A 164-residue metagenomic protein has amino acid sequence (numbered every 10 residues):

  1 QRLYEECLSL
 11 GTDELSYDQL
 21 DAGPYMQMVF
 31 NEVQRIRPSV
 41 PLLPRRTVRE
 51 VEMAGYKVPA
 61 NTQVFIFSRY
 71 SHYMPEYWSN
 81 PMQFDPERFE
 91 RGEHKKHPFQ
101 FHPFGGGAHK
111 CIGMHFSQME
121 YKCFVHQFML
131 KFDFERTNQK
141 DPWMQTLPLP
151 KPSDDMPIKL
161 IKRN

Functional and structural regions predicted by a protein language model:
Q1-E5, V58-N61: Classical protein tyrosine phosphatase
D13-A54, P75: Conserved cytochrome P450 K-helix E-x-x-R motif and the immediately C-terminal K′/meander segment
S16-P24, H109-H115, T146-L149: Conserved, non-catalytic sequence blocks in retroelement Pol enzymes and Pol-derived host proteins
I66-E93: Conserved cytochrome P450 K-helix/beta-meander segment immediately N-terminal to the heme-binding cysteine loop
S68, Y121, I158-L160: Hydrophobic, repeat-rich solenoid/adaptor surfaces of innate immune receptors and signaling proteins
G92-F101: Active-site-adjacent bridging/hinge elements
H97, M114-K151: Cytochrome P450 heme-binding "Cys pocket" and the immediately downstream C-terminal segment
P150-N164: C-terminal helix/juxtamembrane-tail motif
